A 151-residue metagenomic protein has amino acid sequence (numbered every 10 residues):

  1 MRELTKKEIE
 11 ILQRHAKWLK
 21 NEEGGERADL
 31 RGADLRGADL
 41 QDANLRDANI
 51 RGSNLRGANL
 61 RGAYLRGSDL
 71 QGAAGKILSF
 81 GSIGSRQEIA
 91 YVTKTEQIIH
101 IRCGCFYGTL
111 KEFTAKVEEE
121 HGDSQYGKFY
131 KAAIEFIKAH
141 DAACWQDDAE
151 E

Functional and structural regions predicted by a protein language model:
M1-R56, A139-E151: Extended, small-residue-rich solenoid/repeat segments and analogous flexible loops that form exposed scaffolds
R2, K7-I9, A48, G75 (+3 more regions): Residue-level marker of intrinsically disordered, low-complexity segments enriched for small/polar residues
E3-L4, I101, C105, Q125: A general boundary/transition motif marking the beginning of the first structured unit of a protein
K17, E26, Y107, K111 (+1 more regions): Intrinsically disordered, low-complexity regions enriched in Ser/Thr/Pro/Gly and simple repeats
L60, L65-L110, A115: Glycine-rich hexapeptide-repeat left-handed beta-helix
